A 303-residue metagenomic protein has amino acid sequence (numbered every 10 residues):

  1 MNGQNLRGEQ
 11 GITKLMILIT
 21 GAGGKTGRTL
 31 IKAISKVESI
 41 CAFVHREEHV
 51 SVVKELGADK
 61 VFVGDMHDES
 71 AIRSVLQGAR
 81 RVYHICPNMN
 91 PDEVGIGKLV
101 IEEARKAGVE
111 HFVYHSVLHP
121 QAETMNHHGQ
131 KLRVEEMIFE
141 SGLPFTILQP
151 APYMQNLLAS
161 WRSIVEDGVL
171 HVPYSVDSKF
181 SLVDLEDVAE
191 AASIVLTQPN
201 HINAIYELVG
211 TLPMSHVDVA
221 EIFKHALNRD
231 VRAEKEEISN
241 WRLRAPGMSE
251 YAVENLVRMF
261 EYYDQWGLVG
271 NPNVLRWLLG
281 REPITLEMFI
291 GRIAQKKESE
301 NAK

Functional and structural regions predicted by a protein language model:
L6-E9, T13-V53, H67-R73, Q77-A79 (+5 more regions): Oxidoreductase cofactor-interface core, primarily capturing Rossmann-like NAD(P)-dependent enzymes
E55-H67: Rossmann-fold cofactor-recognition segment
L185, H216, I238, T285-L286: Structural motif detector for alpha-helix initiation sites
A192, L196, F223, F260 (+1 more regions): Hydrophobic "lid"/C-terminal helical patch of Rossmann-like NAD(P)-dependent dehydrogenase/epimerase domains
F223-W266, A302-K303: Terminal hydrophobic/aromatic helix or amphipathic segment near a protein terminus
V274, L279-K303: Amphipathic terminal alpha-helices
